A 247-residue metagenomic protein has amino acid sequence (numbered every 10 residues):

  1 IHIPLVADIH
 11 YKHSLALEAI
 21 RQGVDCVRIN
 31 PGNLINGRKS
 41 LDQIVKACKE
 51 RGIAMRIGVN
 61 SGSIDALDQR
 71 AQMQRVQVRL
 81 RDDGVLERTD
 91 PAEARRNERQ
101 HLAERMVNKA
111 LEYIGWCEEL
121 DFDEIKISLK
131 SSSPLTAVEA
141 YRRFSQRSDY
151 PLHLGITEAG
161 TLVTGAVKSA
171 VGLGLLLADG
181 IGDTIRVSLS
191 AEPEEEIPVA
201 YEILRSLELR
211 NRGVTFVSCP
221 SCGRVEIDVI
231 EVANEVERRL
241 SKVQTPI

Functional and structural regions predicted by a protein language model:
I1-E87, A92-Y113, C117, P134: Active-site beta->alpha loop and helix N-cap motifs at the rims of alpha/beta catalytic domains
Q69-V76, L80-I247: Catalytic alpha/beta core domains of metabolic enzymes, predominantly
